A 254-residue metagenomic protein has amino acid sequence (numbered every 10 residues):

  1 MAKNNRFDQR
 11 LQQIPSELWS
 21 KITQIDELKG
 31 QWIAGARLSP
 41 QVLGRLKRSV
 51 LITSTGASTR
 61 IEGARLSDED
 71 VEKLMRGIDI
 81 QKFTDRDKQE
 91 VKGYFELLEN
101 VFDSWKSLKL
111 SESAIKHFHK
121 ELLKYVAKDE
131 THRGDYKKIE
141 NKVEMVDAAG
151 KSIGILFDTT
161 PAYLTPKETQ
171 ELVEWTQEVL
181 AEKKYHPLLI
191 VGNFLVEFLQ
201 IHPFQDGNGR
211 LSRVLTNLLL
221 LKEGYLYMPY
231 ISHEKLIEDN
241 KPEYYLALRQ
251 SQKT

Functional and structural regions predicted by a protein language model:
M1-T254: FIC/Doc superfamily catalytic core
